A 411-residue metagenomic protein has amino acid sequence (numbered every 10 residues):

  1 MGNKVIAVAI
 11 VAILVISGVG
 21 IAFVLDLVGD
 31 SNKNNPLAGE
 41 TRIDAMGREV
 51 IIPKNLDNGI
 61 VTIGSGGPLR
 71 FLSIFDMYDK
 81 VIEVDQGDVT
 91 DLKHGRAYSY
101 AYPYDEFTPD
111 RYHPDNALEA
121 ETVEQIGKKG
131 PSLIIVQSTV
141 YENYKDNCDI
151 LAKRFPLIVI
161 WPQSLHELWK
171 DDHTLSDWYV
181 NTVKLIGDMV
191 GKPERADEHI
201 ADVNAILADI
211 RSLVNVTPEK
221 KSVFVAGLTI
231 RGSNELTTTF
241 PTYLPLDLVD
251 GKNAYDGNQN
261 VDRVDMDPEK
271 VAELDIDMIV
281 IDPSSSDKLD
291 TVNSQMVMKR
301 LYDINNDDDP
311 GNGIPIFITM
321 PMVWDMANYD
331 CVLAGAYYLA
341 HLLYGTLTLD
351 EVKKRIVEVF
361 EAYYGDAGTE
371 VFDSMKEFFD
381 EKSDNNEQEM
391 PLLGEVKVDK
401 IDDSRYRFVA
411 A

Functional and structural regions predicted by a protein language model:
G2-F71, M189, P193-A226, L347-A411: Bacterial Sec-exported substrate-binding components of ABC uptake systems
E49-I51, E119-G130, D267-E273: Short, well-structured alpha-helical segments in soluble
N58-K129, L133-Y141, G251-A254: A short, structured surface patch at a secondary-structure boundary
I60-I63, I82-D85, L133-Q137, I158-P162 (+5 more regions): Structural recognition of the beta-strand scaffold that forms the well-ordered cores of secreted hydrolase catalytic
S65-L69, G87-T90, L133-I134, T139-N143 (+5 more regions): Solvent-exposed loop/turn segments at secondary-structure junctions within structured extracellular/periplasmic domains
G67, P114, K170-M189, D197 (+1 more regions): Structured C-terminal subdomain patch of bacterial secreted/periplasmic proteins
V89-H94, V140-C148, I160-K184, T217-L244: Extracytoplasmic ligand-binding site segments that recognize negatively charged/polar headgroups
E235-R263: Alpha-helical, coiled-coil/dimerization segments enriched in small aliphatic residues
